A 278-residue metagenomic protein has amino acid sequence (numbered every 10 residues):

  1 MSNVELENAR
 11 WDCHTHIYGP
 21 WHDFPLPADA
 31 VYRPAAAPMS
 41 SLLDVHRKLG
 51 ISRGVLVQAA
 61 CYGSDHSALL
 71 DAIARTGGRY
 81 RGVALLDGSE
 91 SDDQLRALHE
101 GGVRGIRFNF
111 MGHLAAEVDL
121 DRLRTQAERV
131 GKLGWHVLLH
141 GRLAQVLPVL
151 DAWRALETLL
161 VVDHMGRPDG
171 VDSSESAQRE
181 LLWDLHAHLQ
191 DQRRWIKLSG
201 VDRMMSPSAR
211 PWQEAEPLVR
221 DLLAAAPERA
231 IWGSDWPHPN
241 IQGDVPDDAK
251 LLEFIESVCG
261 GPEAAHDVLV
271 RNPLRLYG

Functional and structural regions predicted by a protein language model:
M1-R10, A35-R53, R220-D221, P227-R229 (+1 more regions): Mid-to-C-terminal alpha-helical segments outside catalytic/metal-binding sites
M1-S64, A68, H99: An N-terminally biased module of ancient metal coordination in phosphate/nucleic-acid-related enzymes
W11-T15, G54-V57, Y80-A84, I106-F108 (+4 more regions): Hydrophobic faces of well-ordered beta-strands that scaffold small-molecule active sites in alpha/beta enzyme cores
H14, H46, L69, L98 (+8 more regions): Conserved, mostly hydrophobic/aromatic
Y18-W21, C61-S64, S89-E90, H113-L114 (+4 more regions): Active-site environment of divalent metal-dependent phosphoester hydrolases
G63-Q145, D151, K197-V201: Active-site gating/metal-coordination segments in enzymes
D65-Y80, W212-L223, D247-V258: Short, electropositive alpha-helical surface patch
L120-W232: Catalytic pocket-lining loop regions of alpha/beta-barrel enzymes, especially the amidohydrolase/enolase/GH5 lineages
